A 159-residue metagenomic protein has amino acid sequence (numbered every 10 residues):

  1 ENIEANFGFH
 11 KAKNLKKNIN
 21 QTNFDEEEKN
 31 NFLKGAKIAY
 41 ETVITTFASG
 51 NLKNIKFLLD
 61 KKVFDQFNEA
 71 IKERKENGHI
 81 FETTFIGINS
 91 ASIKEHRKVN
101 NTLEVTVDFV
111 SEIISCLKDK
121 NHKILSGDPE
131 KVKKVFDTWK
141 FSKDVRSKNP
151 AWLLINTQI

Functional and structural regions predicted by a protein language model:
E1-I38, D119: Juxtamembrane and targeting peptides
I38-T45, K53-I159: Structured, amphipathic secondary-structure segments that form assembly/contact surfaces in multi-subunit
